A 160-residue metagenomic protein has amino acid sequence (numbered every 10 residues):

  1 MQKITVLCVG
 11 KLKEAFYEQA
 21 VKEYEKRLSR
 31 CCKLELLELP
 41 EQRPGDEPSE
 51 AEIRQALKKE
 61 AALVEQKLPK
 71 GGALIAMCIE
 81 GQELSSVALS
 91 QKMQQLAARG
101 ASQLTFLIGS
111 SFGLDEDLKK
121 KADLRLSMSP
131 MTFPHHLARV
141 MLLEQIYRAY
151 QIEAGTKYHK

Functional and structural regions predicted by a protein language model:
M1-L28: N-terminal beta1-alpha1 ligand-phosphate binding loop
K3, S102-F106: Loop/turn-to-beta-strand initiation segments
L7-V9, L37-L39, M77, L107: Short hydrophobic segments within beta-strands
L12, I79-Q82, S110-G113: Short glycine-rich anion-binding loops that position phosphate/pyrophosphate groups of nucleotides and phosphorylated
Y17-V21, S86-S90, K119, R139: Conserved strand-to-helix beginnings and helix N-cap segments that scaffold or border functional pockets
K33-E35, L124: Conserved beta-strand segments of alpha/beta enzyme cores
L34, P40-S102: S-adenosyl-L-methionine/SAH cofactor-binding core of RNA-modifying enzymes
F112, E116-K160: Structured adenosyl-cofactor binding patch, chiefly the S-adenosyl-L-methionine
